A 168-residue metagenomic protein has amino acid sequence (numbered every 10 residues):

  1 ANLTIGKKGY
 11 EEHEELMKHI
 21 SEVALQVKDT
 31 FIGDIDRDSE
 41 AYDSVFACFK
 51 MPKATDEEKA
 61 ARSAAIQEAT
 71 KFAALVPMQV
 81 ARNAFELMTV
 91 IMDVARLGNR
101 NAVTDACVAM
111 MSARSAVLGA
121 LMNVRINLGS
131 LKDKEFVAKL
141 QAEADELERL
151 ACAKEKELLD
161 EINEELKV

Functional and structural regions predicted by a protein language model:
A1-V168: Conserved, well-structured ligand/cofactor-binding cores
